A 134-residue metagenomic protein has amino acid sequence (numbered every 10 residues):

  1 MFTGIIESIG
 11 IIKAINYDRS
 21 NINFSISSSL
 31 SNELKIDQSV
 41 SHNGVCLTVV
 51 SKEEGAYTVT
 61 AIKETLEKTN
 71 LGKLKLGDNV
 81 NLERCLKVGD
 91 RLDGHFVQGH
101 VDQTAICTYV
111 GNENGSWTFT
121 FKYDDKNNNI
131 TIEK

Functional and structural regions predicted by a protein language model:
M1-K134: Conserved loop->alpha-helix
